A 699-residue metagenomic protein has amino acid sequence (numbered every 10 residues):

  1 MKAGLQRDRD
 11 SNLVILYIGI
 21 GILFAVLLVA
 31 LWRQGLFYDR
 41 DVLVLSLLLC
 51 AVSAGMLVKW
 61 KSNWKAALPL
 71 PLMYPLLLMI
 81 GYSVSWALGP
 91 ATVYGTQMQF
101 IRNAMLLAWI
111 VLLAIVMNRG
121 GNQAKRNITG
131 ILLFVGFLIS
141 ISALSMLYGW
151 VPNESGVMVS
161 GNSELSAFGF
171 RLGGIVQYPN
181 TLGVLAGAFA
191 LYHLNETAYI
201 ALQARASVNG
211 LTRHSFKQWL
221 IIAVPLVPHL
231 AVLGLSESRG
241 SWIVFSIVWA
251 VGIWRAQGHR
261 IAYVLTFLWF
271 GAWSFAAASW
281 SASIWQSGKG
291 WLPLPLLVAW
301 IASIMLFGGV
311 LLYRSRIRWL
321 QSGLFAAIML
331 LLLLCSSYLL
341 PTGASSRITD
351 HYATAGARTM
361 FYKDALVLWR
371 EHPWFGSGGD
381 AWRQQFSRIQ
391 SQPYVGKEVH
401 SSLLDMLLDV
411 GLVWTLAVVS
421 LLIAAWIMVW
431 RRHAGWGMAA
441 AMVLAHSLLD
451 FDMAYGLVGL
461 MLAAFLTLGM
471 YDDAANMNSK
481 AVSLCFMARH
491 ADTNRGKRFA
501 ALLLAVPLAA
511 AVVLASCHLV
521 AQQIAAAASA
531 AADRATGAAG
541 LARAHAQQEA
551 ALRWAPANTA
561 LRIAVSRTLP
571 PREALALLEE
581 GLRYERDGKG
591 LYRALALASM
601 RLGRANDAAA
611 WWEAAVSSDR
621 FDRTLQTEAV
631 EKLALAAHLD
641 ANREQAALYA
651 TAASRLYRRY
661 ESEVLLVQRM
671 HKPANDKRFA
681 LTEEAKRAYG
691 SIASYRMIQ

Functional and structural regions predicted by a protein language model:
Q6-R7, S11-R33, L43-L57, M79-A87 (+9 more regions): Alpha-helical transmembrane segments of multi-pass inner-membrane proteins
G55-L68, S83-G95, N118-G120, V151 (+1 more regions): Transmembrane alpha-helix boundary signature
S142-G161, S336-S377: Aromatic-rich transmembrane-lumenal/periplasmic boundary elements in polytopic membrane proteins
S163-A167, H351-D364, A527-A550: Short extracytoplasmic/periplasmic juxtamembrane "stem" segments immediately C-terminal to an N-terminal membrane anchor
Y178, T359-K397, L403-M406, V410-A417: TM-adjacent membrane-interface loops and short helices in multi-pass inner/ER membrane proteins
S337-T354, G496-A539: Hydrophobic alpha-helical transmembrane segments in integral membrane proteins
F451-C485: N-terminal intrinsically disordered, acidic low-complexity segments at the extreme N-terminus
K497-R498, A530-Q699: C-terminal luminal/periplasmic domains and tails of membrane-associated envelope-modifying transferases
